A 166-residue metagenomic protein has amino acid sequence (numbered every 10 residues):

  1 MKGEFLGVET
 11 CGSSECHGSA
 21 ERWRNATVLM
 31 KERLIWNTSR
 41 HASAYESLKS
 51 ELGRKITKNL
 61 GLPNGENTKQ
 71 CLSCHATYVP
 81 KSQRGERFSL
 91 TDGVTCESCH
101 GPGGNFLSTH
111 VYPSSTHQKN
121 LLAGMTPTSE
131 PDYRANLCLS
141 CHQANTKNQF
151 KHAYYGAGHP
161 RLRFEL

Functional and structural regions predicted by a protein language model:
M1-S19: Local sequence-structure signature of Cys/Sec-based thiol-disulfide redox active-site neighborhoods
G3-E4, P63, F88, E130: Residue-level marker of regulatory loop/turn positions in helix-turn-helix DNA-binding domains and in histidine
E9, A20-K58, Q83-V94, S98 (+1 more regions): Primarily the internal scaffold of c-type cytochrome electron-transfer domains, especially repeated/multiheme c-type
E51-P80: Long, well-ordered hydrophobic secondary-structure segments characteristic of membrane-embedded and membrane-proximal
